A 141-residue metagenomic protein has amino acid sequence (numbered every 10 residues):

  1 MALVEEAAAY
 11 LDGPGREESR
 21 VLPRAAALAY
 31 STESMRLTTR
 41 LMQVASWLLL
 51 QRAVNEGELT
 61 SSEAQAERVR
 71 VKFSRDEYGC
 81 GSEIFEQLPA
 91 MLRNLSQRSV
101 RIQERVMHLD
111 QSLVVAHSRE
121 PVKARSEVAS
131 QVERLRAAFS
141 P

Functional and structural regions predicted by a protein language model:
M1-P141: Surface-exposed peri-terminal alpha-helical interaction modules
